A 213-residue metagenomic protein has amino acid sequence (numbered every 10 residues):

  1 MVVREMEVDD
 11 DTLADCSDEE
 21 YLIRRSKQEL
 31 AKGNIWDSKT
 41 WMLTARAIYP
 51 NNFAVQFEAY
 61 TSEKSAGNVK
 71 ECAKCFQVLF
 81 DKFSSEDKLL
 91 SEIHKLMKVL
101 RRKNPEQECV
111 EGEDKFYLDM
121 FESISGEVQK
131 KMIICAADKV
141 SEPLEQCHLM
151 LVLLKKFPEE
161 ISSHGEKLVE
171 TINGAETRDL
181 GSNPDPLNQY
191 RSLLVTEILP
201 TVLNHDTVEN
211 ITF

Functional and structural regions predicted by a protein language model:
V2-Y21, E29, A45: TPR-adjacent "capping" and linker segments in tetratricopeptide-repeat scaffold/adaptor proteins
E29, E63, M97-L100, V140: Residue at a conserved register position within TPR or TPR-like alpha-solenoid repeats
V55, L89-L90: TPR alpha-solenoid repeat register
Q107, E111-F213: Extended alpha-helical scaffold segments
